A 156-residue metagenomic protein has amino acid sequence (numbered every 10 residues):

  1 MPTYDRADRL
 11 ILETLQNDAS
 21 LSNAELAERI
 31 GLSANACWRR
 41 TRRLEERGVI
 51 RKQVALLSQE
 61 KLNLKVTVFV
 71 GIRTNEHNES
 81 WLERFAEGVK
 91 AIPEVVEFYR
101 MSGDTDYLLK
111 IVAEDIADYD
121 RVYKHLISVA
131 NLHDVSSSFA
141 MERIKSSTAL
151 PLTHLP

Functional and structural regions predicted by a protein language model:
M1-P156: A compositional/biophysical signature of low hydrophobicity enriched in polar/charged and small residues
